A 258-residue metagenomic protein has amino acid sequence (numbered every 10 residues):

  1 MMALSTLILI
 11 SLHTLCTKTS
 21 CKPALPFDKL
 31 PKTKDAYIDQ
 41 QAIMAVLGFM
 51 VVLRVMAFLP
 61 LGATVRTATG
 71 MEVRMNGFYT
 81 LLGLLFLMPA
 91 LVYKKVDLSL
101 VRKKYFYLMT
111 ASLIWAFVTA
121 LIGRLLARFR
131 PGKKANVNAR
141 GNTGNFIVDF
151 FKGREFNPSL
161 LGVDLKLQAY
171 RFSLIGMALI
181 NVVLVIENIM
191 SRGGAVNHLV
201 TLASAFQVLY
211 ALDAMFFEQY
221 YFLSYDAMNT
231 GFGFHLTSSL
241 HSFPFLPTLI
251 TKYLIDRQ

Functional and structural regions predicted by a protein language model:
M1-R257: Membrane-anchoring alpha-helices and their flanking helix-loop junctions
